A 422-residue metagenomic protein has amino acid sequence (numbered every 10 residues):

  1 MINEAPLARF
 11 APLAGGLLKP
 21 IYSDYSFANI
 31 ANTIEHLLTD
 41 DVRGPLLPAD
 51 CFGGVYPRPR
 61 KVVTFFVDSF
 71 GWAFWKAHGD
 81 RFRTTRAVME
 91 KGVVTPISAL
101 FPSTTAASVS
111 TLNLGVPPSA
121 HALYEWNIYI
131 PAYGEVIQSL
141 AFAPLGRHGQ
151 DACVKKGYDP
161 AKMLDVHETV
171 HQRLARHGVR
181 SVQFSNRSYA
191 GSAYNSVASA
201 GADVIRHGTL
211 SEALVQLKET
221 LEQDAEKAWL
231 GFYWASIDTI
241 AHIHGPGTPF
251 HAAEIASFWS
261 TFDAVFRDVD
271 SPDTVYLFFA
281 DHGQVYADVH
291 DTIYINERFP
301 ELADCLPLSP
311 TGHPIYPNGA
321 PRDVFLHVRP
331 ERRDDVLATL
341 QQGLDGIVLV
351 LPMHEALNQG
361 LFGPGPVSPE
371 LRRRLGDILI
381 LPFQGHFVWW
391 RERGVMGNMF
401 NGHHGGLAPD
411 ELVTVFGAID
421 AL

Functional and structural regions predicted by a protein language model:
M1-L422: Feature captures the catalytic ectodomains and active-site-proximal regions of enzymes that hydrolyze or transfer
